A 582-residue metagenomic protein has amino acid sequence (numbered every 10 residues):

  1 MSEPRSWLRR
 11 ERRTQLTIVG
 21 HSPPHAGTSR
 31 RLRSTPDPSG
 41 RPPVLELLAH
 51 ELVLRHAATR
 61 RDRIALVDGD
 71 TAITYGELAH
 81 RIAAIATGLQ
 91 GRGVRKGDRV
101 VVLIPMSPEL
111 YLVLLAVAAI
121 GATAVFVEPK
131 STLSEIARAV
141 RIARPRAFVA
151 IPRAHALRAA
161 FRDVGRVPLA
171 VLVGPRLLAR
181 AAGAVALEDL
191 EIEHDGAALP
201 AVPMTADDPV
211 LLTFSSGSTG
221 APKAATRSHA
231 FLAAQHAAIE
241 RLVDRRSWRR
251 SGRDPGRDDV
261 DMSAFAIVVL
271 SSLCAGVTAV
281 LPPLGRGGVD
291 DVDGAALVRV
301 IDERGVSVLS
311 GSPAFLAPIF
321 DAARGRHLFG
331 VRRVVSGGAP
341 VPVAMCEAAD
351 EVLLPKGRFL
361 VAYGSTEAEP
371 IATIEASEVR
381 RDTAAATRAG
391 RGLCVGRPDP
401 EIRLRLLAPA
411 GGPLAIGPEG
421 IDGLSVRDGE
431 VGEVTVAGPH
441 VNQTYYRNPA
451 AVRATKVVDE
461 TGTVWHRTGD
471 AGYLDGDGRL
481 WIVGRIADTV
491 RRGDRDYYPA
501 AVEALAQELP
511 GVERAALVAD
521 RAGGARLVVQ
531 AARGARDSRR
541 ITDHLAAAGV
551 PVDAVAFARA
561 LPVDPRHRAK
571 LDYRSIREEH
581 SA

Functional and structural regions predicted by a protein language model:
H21, R92, I120-L190, A531-R539 (+1 more regions): Structural core segment of the AMP-binding/adenylate-forming
L45, L54, D62-S107, Y111 (+3 more regions): Conserved AMP-binding/adenylate-forming core of the ANL superfamily
L47, L103, D422-P499, E508: Conserved ATP-binding/catalytic segment of the ANL
R61-D62, V185, E191-F214, A221 (+2 more regions): Conserved pre-ATP/AMP-binding loop-to-beta segment of ANL
T74-G76, P203, D208-A237, T278: Conserved AMP-binding A3 loop
A122-T123, A234-S307, A322: Conserved AMP-binding/adenylation subdomain of ANL enzymes
V173, A186-D189, V277, S307-S310 (+3 more regions): Gly/Ser/Thr-rich phosphate-binding loop
V490, A516-L517, T542-A582: Conserved C-terminal "lid"/linker of ANL adenylate-forming enzymes
